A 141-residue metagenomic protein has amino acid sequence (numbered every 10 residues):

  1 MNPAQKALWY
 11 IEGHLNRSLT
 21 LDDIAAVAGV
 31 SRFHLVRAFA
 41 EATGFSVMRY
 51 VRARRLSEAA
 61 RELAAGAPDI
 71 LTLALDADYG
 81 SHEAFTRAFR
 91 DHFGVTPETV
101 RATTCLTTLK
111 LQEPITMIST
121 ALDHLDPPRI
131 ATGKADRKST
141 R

Functional and structural regions predicted by a protein language model:
Q5-D22, E41-D76, T103-D123: Terminal helix-turn-helix DNA-binding modules in bacterial transcription factors
A28, A77-D78: Core residues of bacterial helix-turn-helix
S31-R32, G80-S81: Short coil turns linking two alpha-helices in DNA-binding domains
L35, F39, A84-F85, F89: Short hydrophobic/aromatic patch on the recognition helix
F89-R90, G94-C105: Conserved short alpha-helical interface segments
I130-A135: Short glycine/proline-enriched loop/turn "hinge" motifs that connect secondary-structure elements and lie
K138-T140: Conserved small/polar residues in nucleotide/adenosyl-binding loops
